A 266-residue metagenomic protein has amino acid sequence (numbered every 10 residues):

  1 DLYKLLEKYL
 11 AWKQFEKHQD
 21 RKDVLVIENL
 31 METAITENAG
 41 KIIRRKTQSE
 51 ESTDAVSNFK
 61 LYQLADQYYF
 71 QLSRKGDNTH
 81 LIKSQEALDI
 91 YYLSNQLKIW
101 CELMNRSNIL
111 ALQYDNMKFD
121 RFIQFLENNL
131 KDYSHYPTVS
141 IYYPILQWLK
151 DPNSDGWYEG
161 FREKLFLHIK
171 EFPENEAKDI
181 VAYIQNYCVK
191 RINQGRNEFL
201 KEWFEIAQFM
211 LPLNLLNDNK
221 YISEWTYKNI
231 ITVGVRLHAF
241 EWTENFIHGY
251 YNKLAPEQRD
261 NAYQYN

Functional and structural regions predicted by a protein language model:
D1-N266: Extended alpha-helical scaffold regions
